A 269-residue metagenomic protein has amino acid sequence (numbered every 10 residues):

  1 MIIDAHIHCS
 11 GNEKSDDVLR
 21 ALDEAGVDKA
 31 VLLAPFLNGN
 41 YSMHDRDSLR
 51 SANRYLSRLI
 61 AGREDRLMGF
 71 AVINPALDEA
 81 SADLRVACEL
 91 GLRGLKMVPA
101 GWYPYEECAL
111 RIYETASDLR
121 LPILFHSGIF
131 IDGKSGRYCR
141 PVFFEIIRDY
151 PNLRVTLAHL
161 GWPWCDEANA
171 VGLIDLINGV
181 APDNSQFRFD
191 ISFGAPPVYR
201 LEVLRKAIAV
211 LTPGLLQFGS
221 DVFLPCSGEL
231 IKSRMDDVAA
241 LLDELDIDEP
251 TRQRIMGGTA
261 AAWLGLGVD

Functional and structural regions predicted by a protein language model:
M1-A5, G11, D16-K29, R85-V86 (+2 more regions): Mid-to-C-terminal alpha-helical segments outside catalytic/metal-binding sites
I3-A5, S10, V18-S42, R66-V72 (+1 more regions): Divalent metal-dependent hydrolysis catalytic cores, especially in the metallo-beta-lactamase
H6, L22, L56, I60 (+8 more regions): Conserved, mostly hydrophobic/aromatic
H6-H8, L33, F70-V72, K96-V98 (+5 more regions): A cross-family glycoside hydrolase active-site/sugar-binding cleft signature
S10-E13, L37-N40, P75-E79, W102-P104 (+4 more regions): Active-site environment of divalent metal-dependent phosphoester hydrolases
L37, R46-Y138, D183-Q186, F193: Active-site gating/metal-coordination segments in enzymes
L37-G62, I112, I131-I146, L230-D248 (+1 more regions): Ligand-binding grooves and catalytic loops that recognize ribose/phosphate and carbohydrate rings, and esterified lipid
G94, E106-Q217: Catalytic pocket-lining loop regions of alpha/beta-barrel enzymes, especially the amidohydrolase/enolase/GH5 lineages
